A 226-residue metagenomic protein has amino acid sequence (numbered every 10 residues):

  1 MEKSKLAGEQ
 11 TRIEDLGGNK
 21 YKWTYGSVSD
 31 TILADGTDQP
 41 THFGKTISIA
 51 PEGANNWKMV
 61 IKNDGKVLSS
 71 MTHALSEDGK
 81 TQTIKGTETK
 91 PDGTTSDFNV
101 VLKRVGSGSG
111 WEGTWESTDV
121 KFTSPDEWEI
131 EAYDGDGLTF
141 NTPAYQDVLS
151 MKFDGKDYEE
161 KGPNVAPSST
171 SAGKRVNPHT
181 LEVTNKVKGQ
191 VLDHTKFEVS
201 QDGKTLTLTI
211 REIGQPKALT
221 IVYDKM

Functional and structural regions predicted by a protein language model:
M1-M226: Hydrophobic small-molecule pocket/channel-lining residues, especially in calycin-type beta-barrels
